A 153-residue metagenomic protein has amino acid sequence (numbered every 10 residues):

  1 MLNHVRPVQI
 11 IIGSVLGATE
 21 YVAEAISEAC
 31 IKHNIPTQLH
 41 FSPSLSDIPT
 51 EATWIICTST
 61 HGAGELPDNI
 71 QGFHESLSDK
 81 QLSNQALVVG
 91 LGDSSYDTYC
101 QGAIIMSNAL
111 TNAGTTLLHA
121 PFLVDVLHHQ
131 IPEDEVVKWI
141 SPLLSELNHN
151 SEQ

Functional and structural regions predicted by a protein language model:
L2-P7, G17-Y21, E28-A29, H33 (+1 more regions): FMN-binding flavodoxin-like domain, especially the glycine-rich phosphate-binding loop
I11-V15: A domain-level signal for caspase-like cysteine endopeptidase catalytic cores and their zymogen-processing architecture
C30-S46: A short, well-structured beta->alpha microelement
